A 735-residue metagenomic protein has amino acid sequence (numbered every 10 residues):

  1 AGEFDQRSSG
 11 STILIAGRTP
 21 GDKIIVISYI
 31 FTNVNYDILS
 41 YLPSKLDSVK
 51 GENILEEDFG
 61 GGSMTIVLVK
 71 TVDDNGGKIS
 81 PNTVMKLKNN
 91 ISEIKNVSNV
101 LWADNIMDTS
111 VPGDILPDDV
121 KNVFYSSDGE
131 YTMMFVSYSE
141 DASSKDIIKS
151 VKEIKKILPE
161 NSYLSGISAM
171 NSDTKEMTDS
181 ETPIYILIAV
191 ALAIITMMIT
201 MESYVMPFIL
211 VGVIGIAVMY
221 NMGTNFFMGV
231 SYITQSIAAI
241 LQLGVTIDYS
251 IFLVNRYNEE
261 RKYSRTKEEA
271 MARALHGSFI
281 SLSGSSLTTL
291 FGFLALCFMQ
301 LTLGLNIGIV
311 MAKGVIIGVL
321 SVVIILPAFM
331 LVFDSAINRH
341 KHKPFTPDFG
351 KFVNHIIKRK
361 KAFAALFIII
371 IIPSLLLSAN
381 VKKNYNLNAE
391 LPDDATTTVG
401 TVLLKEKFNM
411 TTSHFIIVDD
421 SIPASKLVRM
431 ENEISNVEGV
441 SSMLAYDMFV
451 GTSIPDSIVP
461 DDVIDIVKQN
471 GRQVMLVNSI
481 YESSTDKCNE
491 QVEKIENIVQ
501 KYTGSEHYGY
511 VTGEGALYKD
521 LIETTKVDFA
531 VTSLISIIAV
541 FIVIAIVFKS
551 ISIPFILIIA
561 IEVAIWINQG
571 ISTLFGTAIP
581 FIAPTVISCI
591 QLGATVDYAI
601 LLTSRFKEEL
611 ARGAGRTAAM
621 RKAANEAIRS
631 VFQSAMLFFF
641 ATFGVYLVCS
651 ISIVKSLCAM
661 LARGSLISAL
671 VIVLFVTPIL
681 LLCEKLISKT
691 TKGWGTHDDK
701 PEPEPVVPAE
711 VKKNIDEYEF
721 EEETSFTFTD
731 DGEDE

Functional and structural regions predicted by a protein language model:
A1-Y36, S40, A142-K383, T503-E735: Membrane-embedded transmembrane helical bundles of large multi-pass transporters/channels
P43-T65, K70-N171, K382-I553, I559-A578 (+2 more regions): Structured non-transmembrane domains adjacent to transmembrane bundles in polytopic membrane proteins
